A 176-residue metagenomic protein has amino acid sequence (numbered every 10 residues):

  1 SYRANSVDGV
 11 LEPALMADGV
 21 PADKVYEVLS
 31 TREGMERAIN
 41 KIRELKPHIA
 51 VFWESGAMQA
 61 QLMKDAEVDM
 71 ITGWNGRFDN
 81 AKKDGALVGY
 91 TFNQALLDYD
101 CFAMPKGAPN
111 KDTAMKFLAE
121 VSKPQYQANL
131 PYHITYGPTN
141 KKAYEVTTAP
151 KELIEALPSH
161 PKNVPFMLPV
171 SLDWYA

Functional and structural regions predicted by a protein language model:
S1-A60: Extracytoplasmic ligand-binding site segments that recognize negatively charged/polar headgroups
S1-E12, V121-A143: Periplasmic-binding protein-like
L15-A17, Y99-N110, N129, H133: A bilobed periplasmic-binding-protein/Venus flytrap-type ligand-binding module shared by bacterial periplasmic
E36, K41-L45, K82-A108, K142-Y144 (+1 more regions): Periplasmic-binding protein-like
R37, K41, P109-V121, N129-Y132: Short amphipathic alpha-helical coupling segments at ligand-binding clamshell hinges and other catalytic/signaling
A57-E67, I71: Short helices/loops that flank or line small-molecule/ion binding pockets
M70-L87: A ligand-binding cleft/hinge motif common to bilobed small-molecule-binding domains
A128-A176: C-terminal capping/gating helix-and-loop segments adjacent to ligand/active sites or protein-protein/ligand interfaces
